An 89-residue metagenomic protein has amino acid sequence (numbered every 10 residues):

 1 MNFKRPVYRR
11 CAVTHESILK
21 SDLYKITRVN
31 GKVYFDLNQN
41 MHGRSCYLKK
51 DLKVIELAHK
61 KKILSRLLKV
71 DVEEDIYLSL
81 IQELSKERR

Functional and structural regions predicted by a protein language model:
F3-K4: Flexible extramembrane loops and terminal tails that flank transmembrane helices in small membrane-associated subunits
Y8, G43-C46: Residues immediately within or flanking Cys/His clusters that coordinate Zn2+ in small zinc-binding modules
C11-T14, K49: Short cysteine-rich clusters marking metal-coordination/redox-active sites
S17-K20, L52: Cys/His-rich metal-chelating microdomains
S21-Y34: Short recognition patches in nucleic-acid-associated and regulatory proteins
L37-N38, L78: Active-site cofactor/cluster-binding pocket
S45, K49-V54: Amphipathic, hydrophobic secondary-structure cores in small proteins
K61-R89: C-terminal structural segments of small proteins and small subunits
